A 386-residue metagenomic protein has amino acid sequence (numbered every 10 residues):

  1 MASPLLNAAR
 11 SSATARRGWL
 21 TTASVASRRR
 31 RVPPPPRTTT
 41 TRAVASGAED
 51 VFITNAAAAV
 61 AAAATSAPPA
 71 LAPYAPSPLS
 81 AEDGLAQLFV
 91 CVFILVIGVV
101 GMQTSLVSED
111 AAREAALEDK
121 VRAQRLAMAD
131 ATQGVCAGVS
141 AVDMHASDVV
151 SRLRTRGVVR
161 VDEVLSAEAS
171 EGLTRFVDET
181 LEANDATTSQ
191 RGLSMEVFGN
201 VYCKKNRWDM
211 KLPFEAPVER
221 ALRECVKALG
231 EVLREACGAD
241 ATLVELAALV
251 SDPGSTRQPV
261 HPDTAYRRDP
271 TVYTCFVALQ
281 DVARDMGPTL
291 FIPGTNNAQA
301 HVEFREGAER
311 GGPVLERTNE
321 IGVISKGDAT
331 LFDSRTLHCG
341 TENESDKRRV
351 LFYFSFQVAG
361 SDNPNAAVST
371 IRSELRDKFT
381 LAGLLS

Functional and structural regions predicted by a protein language model:
M1-R30: N-terminal chloroplast transit peptides
R28-A131, C136: N-terminal organelle-targeting presequences
F93-Q103, V107-E109, R113, L117-T155 (+2 more regions): Non-heme Fe(II)-dependent double-stranded beta-helix
R125, G134, F304-R305, A329-L331 (+1 more regions): Non-heme Fe(II)/2-oxoglutarate
A141-V142, V282-C339, S361, R376-T380: Double-stranded beta-helix
E245-A248, C275-V277, F352-F356: A structural signal for short, well-ordered beta-strand segments
R257-A265, F291, T336-T341, F354: Histidine-centered catalytic micro-motifs
T264-A278: Acidic, His- and aromatic-enriched active-site or binding-groove loops in soluble protein domains that engage sugars
